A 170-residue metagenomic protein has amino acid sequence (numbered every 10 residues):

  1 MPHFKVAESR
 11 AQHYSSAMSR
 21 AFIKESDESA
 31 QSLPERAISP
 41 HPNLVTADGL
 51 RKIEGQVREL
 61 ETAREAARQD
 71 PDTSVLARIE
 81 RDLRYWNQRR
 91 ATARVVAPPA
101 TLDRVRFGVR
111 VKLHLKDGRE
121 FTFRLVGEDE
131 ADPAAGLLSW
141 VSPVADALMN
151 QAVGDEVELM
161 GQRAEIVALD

Functional and structural regions predicted by a protein language model:
H3, E8-R89: Helix-rich terminal scaffold detector
A67, A77, A93, V105 (+1 more regions): Small-side-chain structural scaffolding
R90-A97: Interdomain regulatory linker/hinge segments that flank or connect interaction modules in polarity/junction/synaptic
A97-V167: Non-DNA-binding regulatory cores of transcription-related proteins, predominantly C-terminal effector-binding
D170: Metal-cofactor-dependent catalytic cores
